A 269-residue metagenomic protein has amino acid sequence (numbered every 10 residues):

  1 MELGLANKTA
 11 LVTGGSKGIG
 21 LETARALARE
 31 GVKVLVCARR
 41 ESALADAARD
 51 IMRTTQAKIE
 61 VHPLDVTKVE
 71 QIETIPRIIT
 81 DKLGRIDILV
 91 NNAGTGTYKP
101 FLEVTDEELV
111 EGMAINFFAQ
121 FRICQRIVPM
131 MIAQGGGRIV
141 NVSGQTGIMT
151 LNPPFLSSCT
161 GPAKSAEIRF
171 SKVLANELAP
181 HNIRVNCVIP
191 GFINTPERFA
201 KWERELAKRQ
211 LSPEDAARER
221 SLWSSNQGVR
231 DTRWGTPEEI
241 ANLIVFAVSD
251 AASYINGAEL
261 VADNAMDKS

Functional and structural regions predicted by a protein language model:
L3-L35: Canonical Rossmann dinucleotide-binding motif of NAD(H)/NADP(H)-dependent dehydrogenases/reductases, specifically
I19, I244-V245, N256-S269: Short C-terminal tail/terminal secondary-structure segment of NAD(P)H-dependent dehydrogenase/reductase domains
E30-D46: Conserved glycine-rich Rossmann-like NAD(P)H-binding loop of the short-chain dehydrogenase/reductase
P100-F101, E108-M113, S225: Substrate-binding pocket helix/loop in short-chain dehydrogenase/reductase
P129, N176-E177, S253: Alpha-helical segment proximal to the catalytic Tyr-Lys
V140-A166, S171-P180, F192-I193: Catalytic loop of short-chain dehydrogenase/reductase
A179, R184, I255-G257: Short, small/polar-rich loop/turn modules that mediate ligand/substrate recognition or access, typified
